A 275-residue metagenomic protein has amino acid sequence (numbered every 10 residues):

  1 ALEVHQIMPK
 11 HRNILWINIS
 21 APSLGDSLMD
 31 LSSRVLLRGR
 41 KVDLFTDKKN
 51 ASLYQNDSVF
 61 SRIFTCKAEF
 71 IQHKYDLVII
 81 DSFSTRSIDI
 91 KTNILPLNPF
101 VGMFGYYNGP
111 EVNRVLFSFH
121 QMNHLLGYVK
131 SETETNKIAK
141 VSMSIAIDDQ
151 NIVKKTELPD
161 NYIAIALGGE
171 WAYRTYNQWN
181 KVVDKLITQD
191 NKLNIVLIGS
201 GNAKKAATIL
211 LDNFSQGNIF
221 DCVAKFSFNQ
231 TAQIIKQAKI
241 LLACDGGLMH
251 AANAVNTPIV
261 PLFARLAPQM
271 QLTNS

Functional and structural regions predicted by a protein language model:
A1-S275: Catalytic machinery of carbohydrate-active enzymes, primarily nucleotide-sugar-dependent glycosyltransferases
